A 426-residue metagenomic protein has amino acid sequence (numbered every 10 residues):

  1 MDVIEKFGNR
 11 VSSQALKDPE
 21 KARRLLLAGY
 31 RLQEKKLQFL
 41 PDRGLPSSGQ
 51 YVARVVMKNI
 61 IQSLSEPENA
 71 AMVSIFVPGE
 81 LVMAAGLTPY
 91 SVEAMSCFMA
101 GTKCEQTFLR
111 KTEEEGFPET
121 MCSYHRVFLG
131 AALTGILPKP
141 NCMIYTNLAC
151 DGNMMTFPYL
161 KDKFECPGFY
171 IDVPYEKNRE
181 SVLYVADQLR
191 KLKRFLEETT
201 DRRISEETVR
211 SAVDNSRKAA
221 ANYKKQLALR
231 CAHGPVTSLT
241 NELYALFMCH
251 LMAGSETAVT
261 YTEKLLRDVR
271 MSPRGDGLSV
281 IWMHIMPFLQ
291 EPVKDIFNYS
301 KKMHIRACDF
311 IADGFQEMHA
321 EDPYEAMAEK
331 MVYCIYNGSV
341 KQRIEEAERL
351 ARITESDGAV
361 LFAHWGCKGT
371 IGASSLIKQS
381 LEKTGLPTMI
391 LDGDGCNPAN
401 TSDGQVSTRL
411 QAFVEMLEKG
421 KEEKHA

Functional and structural regions predicted by a protein language model:
D2-G8, S375-A426: Peripheral docking tails and interdomain loops at the edges of cofactor- or intermediate-handling domains
D2-N69, R190, R194-E317, Y336: A charged, amphipathic alpha-helical module
Q50-T120, L129-I136: An N-terminal, globular interaction/scaffold subdomain
A71-E80, N147-N153, M283-Q290, W365-G372: Gly/Ser/Thr-rich loops at beta-strand to alpha-helix junctions that form or flank small-molecule/cofactor-binding
I75-F76, L81-K111, G277, I281-R352: Redox- and metal-dependent alpha/beta enzyme cores, enriched for Fe-S-associated oxidoreductases and cofactor-handling
G116-L133, I335-R349: Glycine-rich, highly charged phosphate/nucleotide-binding loops
V127-E198: Acidic/His-rich segments in extracytoplasmic proteins that coordinate ligands and/or metal ions
G338, R343-G385, M389: C-terminal hydrophobic structural anchor segments that stabilize assembly/packing rather than catalytic chemistry
